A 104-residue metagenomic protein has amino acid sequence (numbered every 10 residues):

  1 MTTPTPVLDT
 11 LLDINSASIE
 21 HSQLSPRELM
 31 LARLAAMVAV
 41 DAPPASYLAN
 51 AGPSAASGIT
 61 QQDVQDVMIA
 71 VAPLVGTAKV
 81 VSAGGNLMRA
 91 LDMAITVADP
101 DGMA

Functional and structural regions predicted by a protein language model:
M1-L31, A39-D41, A45-A56, V80-A104: Acidic, glycine/proline-rich low-complexity segments that act as flexible tails and inter-domain linkers
M30-D41, Q65-L74: An amphipathic alpha-helical micro-motif enriched in hydrophobic residues with embedded/adjacent acidic residues
P53-S57, A70-P73: Short basic/hydrophobic patches in alpha-helices and adjacent helix-turn junctions that form amphipathic surface motifs
I59-V64: Winged helix-turn-helix DNA-binding recognition segment
Q65-R89: C-terminal structural segments of small proteins and small subunits
